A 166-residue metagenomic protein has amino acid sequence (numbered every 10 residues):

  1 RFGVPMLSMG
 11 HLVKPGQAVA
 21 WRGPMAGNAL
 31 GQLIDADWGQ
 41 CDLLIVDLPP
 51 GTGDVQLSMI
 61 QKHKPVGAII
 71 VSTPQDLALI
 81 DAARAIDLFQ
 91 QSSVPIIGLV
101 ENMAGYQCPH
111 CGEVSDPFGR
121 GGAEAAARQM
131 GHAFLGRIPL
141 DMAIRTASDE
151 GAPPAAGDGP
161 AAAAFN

Functional and structural regions predicted by a protein language model:
R1-D42, P109, M142-A156: P-loop/Walker-type NTP enzyme "switch/lid" segment
L7, L30, D47-L48, A82 (+4 more regions): Residue-level signature of catalytic and energy-coupling elements of molecular machines, predominantly ATP/GTP-dependent
S8-H11, L48-P50, S72, L140: Flexible glycine-/small-residue-rich
P24, I60-H63, A85-L88: Short, solvent-exposed amphipathic alpha-helical segments in soluble enzyme and RNA/protein-processing domains
A29-L43, V55-L77: Inter-motif core of Ras-like GTPase G domains
L48-Q56, A78-D81: Short glycine/serine/threonine-rich phosphate/pyrophosphate-binding segments that cradle anionic phosphate groups
V66-L99: Helical hairpin unit composed of two closely spaced alpha helices linked by a short loop
L88-N166: C-terminal lobe/tail of nucleotide-utilizing enzymes
